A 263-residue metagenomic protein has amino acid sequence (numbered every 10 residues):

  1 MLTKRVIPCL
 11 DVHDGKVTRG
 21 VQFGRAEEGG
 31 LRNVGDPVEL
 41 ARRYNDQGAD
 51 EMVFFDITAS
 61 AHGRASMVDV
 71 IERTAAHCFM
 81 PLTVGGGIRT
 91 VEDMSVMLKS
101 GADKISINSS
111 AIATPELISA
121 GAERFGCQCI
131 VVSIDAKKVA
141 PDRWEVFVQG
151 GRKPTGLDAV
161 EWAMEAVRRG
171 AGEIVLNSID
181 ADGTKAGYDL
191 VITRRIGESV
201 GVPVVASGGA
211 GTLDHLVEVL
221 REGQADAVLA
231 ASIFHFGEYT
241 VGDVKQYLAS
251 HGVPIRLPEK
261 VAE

Functional and structural regions predicted by a protein language model:
R5-C9, E51, F79-T83, K104-S106 (+5 more regions): Structural preference for beta-strand elements that scaffold enzyme active sites
D11, Y44, M52, V84 (+6 more regions): Conserved, mostly hydrophobic/aromatic
H13-R19, F23-E28, L98, A102-L176 (+1 more regions): Conserved anion-binding
A49-D69, S109, V175-A186: Glycine-rich, proline-tolerant flexible connector loops at the mouths of alpha/beta enzymes
T58, S66-C129: Glycine/small-residue-rich loop that forms an oxyanion/phosphate-binding "nest" at active or ligand-binding sites
A65-E72, P115, G156-V160, A186-R194: Charged helix-capping and loop-helix junction motifs
C78, L82-K104, V191-V228: Catalytic cores of alpha/beta
I118-R124, E218-E259: C-terminal helical cap(s) of enzyme catalytic domains, especially alpha/beta-barrels
